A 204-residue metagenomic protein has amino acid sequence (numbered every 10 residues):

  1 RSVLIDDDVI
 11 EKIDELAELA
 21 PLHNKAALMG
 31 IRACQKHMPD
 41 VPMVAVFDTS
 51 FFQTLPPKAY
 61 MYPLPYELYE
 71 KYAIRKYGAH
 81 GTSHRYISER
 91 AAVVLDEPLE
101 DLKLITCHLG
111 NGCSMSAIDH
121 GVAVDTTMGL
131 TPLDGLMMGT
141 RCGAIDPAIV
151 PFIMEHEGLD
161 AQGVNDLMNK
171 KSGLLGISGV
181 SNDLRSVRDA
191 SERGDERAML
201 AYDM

Functional and structural regions predicted by a protein language model:
R1-H23, P42-V44, S50-A59: Short beta-strand-loop/turn "lid" adjacent to the catalytic site in phosphate-handling enzymes
L4-D7, K25-G30, H37-P42, L104 (+3 more regions): Non-transmembrane, aqueous-exposed alpha-helical and coiled segments at domain scale
D8-E15, P65-Y72, R188-G194: Gly-rich Lys/Arg/Thr-decorated short loops/hinges at beta-loop-alpha junctions or inter-strand turns that position
K12-G30, K71-I74, G81-R85: A gly/proline- and charged-residue-enriched helix-loop-helix capping module
T54-I153: Glycine-rich phosphate-binding loop of actin/hexokinase-like ATP-binding domains
M154-V180: Oxyanion-binding "anion nests"
D166, G173-I177, L184-M204: Adenine-nucleotide phosphate-binding core of ATP-dependent small-molecule kinases
